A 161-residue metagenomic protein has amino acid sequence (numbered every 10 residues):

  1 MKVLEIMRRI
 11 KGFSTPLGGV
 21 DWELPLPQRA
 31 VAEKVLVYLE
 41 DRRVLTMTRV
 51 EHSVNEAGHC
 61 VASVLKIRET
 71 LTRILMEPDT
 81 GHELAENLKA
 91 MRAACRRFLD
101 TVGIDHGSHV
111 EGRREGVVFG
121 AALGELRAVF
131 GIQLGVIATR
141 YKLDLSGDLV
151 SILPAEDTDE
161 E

Functional and structural regions predicted by a protein language model:
M1-T46: N-terminal leader/targeting peptides and immediately adjacent processing regions
D21, D41, D79, D100 (+4 more regions): Acidic-enriched, low-complexity/disordered segments with a strong bias for Aspartate over Glutamate
E33-R127: Structured extramembrane domains adjacent to transmembrane segments
R114-E161: Alpha-helical oligomerization segments
